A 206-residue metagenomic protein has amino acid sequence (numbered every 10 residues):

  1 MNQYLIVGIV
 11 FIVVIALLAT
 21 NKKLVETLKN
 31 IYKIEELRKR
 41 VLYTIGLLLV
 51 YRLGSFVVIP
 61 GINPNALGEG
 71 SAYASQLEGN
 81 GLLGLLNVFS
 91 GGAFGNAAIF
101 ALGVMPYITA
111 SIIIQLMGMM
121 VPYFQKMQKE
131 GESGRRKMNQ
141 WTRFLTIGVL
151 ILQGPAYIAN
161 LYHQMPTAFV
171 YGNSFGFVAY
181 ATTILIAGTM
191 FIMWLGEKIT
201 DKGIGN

Functional and structural regions predicted by a protein language model:
M1-L24: Transmembrane alpha-helices
I34, G131, I199: Residue-level signature of catalytic and energy-coupling elements of molecular machines, predominantly ATP/GTP-dependent
R40, E130-F144: Membrane-interface alpha-helices at helix entry/exit sites of multi-pass transporters
T44-P64, L145-Q153: Hydrophobic alpha-helical membrane-insertion segments
I59-M105, Q164-S174: Interfacial loop/helix-cap signal at membrane boundaries in integral membrane proteins
F100-S111, A179-A187: Hydrophobic alpha-helical transmembrane segments of multi-pass membrane proteins
Q115-E132: Hydrophobic transmembrane alpha-helix segments characteristic of membrane transport and insertion machinery
F169-N206: Hydrophobic alpha-helical transmembrane segments and adjacent short intramembrane/lumenal linkers of inner/organellar
